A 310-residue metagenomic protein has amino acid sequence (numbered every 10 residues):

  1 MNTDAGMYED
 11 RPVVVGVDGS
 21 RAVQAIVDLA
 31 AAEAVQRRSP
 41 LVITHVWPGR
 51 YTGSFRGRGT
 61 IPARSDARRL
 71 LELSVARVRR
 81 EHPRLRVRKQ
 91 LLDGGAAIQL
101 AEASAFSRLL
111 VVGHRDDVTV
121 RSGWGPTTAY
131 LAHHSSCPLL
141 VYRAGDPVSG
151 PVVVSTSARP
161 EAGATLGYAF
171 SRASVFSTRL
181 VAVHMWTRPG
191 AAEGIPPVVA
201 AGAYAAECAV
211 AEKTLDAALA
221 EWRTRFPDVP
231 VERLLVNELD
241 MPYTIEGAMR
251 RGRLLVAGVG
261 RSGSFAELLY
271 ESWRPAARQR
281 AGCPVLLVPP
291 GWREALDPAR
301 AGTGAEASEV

Functional and structural regions predicted by a protein language model:
M1-Y8, A22, R58-I61, R77-L110 (+2 more regions): Structural beta-alpha unit
N2-G57, P151-A205, R223-R225, V231 (+3 more regions): Small/aliphatic-rich secondary-structure junction motif
Y8-V14, R21, V27-G94, S104 (+2 more regions): N-terminal membrane-targeting/anchoring modules of bacterial envelope and secretion proteins
V42-T44, R88-L92, L140, V181-V183 (+2 more regions): General small-molecule cofactor/ligand-binding pocket signal
T60-R69, A201-A211: A short acidic, glycine-rich active-site loop that binds or catalyzes chemistry on phosphate/adenosine moieties
V111-H114, P138-A144, V285-P289: Short beta-strand elements of ligand-binding domains
V111-Y130, S149, L254-R280: Glycine-rich, Arg-bearing micro-motifs that act as flexible, cationic patches
P126-G145: Short, structured interface segments
